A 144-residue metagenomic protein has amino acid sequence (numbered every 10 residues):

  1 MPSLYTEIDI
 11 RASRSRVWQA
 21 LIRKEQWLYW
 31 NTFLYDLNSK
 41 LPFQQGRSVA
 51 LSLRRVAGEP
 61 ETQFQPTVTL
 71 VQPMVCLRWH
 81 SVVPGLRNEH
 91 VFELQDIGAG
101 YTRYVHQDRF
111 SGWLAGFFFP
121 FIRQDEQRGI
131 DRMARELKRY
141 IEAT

Functional and structural regions predicted by a protein language model:
M1-L41: Hydrophobic ligand-binding cavity/cleft-lining segments
S3-Y5, E61-Q65, L86-V91: Short, surface-exposed coil-to-beta transition loops
E7-R11, T67, E93: Generic structural detector for well-ordered beta-strands
R11, V71-Q72, I97: A short, compositionally biased micro-patch
R14, V75-C76, Y101: Structural motif
L28, N38-P84, W113, R135-T144: Glycine-rich portal/gate segments that line the openings of hydrophobic small-molecule binding cavities
H80-R132, L137-R139: Beta-strand/loop substructures that line and gate deep hydrophobic ligand-binding cavities in soluble
